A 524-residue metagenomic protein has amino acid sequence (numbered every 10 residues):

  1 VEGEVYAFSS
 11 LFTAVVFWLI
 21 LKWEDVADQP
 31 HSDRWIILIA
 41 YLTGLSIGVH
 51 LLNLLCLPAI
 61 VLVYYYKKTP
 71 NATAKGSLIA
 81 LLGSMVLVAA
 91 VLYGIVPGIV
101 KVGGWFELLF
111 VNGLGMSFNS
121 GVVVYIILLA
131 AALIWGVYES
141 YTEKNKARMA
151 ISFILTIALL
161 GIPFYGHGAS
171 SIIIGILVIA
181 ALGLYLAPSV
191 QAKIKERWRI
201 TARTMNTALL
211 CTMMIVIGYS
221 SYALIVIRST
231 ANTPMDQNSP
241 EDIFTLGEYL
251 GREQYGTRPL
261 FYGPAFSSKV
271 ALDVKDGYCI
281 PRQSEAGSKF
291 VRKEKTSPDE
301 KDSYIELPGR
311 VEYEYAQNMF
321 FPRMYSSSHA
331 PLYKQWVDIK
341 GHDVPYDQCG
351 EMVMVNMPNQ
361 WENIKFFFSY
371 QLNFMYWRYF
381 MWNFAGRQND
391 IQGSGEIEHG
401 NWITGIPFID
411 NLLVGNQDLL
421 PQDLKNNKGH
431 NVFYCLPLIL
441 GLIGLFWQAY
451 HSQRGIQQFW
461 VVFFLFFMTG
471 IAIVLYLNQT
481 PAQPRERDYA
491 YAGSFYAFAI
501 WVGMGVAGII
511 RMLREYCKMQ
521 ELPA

Functional and structural regions predicted by a protein language model:
V1-V15, D33, S46-V49, L55 (+3 more regions): Multi-pass, polyprenyl lipid-linked donor-dependent membrane glycosyltransferases
S10-F12, L52-Y64, P97-V100, I174-V178 (+1 more regions): Transmembrane-embedded, aromatic-rich helix segments that form part of the hydrophobic channel/pocket engaging
V16-W35, L62-T73, I134-K144, P188: Membrane-interface transmembrane helices that cradle and orient dolichyl/undecaprenyl
V26-G44, T73-V86, N145-I157, P523: Short hydrophobic alpha-helices at membrane interfaces in multi-pass membrane enzymes
L128-Y141, L186-S189, K193, Y434-R454 (+1 more regions): Hydrophobic, aromatic-rich transmembrane alpha-helices and their immediate juxtamembrane boundary segments
A150-L159, C211-I217, F433-L440, Q453-Y476: Transmembrane alpha-helix segments characteristic of polytopic inner-membrane glycan-assembly/cell-envelope
I176-L177, Q483-G508: Hydrophobic/aromatic-rich transmembrane helices and adjacent perimembrane loops
S229-L445: Lumenal/periplasmic acceptor-binding loop at the mouth of the active site in multi-pass, GT-C-fold membrane enzymes
